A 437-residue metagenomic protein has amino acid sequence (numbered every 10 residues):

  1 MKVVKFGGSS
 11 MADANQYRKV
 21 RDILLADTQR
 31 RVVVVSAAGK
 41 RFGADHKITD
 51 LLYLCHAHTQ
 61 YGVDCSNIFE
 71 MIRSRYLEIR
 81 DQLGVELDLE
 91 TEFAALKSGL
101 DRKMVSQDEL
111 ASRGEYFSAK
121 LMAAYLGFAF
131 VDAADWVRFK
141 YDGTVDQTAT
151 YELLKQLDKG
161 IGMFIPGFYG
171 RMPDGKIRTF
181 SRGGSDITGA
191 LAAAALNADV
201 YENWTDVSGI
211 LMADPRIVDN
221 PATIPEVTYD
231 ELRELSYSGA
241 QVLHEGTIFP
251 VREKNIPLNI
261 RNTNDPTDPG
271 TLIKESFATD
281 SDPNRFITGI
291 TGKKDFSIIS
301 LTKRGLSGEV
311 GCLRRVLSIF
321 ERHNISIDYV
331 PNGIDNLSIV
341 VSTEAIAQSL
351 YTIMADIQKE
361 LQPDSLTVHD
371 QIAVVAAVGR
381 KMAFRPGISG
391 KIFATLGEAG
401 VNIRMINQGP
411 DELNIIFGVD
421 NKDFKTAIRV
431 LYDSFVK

Functional and structural regions predicted by a protein language model:
M1-L243, I248, S342, G418-D420: Nucleotide/pyrophosphate-binding catalytic subdomain
F128, A198, I256, I325 (+1 more regions): Short glycine/serine/threonine/alanine-rich loop segments
F130-D132, I260, Y329, M405: A structural preference for short, hydrophobic beta-strand core positions in alpha/beta folds
W136-R138, S208-I210, P266, D335 (+1 more regions): Positions that flank functional sites
V200-E202, P257-I260, D265, S276: Internal nucleotide-binding/catalytic subdomain
P269-K437: A conserved regulatory-domain signal marking ACT and ACT-like small-molecule sensing domains and adjacent regulatory
